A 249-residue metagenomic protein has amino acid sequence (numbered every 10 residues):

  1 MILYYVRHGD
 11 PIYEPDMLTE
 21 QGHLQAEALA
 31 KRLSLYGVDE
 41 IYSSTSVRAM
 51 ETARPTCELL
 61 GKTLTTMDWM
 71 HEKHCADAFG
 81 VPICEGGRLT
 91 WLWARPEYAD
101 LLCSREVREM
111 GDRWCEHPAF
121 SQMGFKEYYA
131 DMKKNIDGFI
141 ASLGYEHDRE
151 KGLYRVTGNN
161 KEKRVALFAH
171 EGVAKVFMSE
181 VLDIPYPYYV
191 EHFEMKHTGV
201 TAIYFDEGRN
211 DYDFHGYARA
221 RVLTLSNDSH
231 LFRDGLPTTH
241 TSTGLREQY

Functional and structural regions predicted by a protein language model:
M1-Y4: Extreme N-terminal starter segment of soluble prokaryotic enzymes
R7-I12: Short polar catalytic/cofactor-binding loops
L18-L33: Short catalytic helix/loop segments, enriched in acidic residues and glycine and frequently bearing histidine
K31-D112: Phosphate-coordination/substrate-recognition cap region in phosphate-metabolizing enzymes
K73-W93, E146, E150-R164, K175-Y249: Acidic, low-complexity terminal tails and accessory targeting/binding regions of phosphate-metabolizing enzymes
G87-K134, G138, K163: Extended, charge-rich helix/loop segments that form flexible, surface "patches" used to engage negatively charged
E127, D131-N159: Active-site periphery "cap/insert" segments of enzyme catalytic domains
L167-H170: His/acidic metal-ligating clusters that form di-metal
